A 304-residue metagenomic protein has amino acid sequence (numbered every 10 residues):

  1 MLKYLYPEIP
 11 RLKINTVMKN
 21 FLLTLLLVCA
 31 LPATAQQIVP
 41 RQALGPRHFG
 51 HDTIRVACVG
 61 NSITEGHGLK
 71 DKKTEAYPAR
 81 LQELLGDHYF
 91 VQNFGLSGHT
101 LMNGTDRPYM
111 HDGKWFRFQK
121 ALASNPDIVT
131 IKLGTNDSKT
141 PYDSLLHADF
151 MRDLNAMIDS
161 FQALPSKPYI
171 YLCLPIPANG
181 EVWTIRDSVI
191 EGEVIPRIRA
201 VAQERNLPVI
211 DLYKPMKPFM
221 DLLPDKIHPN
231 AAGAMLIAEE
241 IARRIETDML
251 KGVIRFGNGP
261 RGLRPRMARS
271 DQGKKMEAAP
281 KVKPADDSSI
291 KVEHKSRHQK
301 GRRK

Functional and structural regions predicted by a protein language model:
L2-K3, K13-F21: Positively charged n-region of N-terminal signal peptides that target proteins for export
L5-P7: Short hydrophobic targeting helices and cationic amphipathic motifs that mediate membrane/organellar targeting
I14, Q37, R41, D52 (+3 more regions): Conserved catalytic region of serine esterases and O-acyltransferases that act on ester linkages in lipids
L26-T34: Hydrophobic h-region of N-terminal signal peptides that target proteins for export in Gram-negative bacteria
Q42, R47-A57, I63-R152: Conserved SGNH/GDSL esterase-like catalytic core that processes O-acyl groups on lipids and polysaccharides
V59-G60, C173: Short hydrophobic segments within beta-strands
E75, E83, H111-G259, E277: Alpha-helical cap/lid subdomain in secreted, periplasmic, or secretory-pathway luminal O-acyl-processing enzymes
